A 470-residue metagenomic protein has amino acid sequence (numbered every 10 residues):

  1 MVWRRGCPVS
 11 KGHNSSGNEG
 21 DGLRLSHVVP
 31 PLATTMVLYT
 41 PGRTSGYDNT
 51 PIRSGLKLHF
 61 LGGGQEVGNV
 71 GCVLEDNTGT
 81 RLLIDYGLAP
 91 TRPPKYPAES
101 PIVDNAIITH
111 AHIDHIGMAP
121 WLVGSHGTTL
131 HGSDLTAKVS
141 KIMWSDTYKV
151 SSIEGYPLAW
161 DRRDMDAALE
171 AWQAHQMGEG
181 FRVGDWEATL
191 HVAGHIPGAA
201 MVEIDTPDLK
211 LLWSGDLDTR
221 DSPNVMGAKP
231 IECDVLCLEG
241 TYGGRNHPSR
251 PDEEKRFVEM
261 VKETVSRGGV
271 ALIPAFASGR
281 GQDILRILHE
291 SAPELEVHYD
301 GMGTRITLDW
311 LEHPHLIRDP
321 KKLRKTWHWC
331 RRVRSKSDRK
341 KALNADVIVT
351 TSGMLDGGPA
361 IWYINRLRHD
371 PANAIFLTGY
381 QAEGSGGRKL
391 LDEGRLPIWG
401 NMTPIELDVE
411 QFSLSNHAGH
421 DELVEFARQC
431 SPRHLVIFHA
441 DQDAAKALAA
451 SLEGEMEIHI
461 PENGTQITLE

Functional and structural regions predicted by a protein language model:
G12-E19: Short, charge-rich patches within N-terminal targeting peptides
L38-P101, Q173-M226, K340, V347 (+4 more regions): Core dinuclear metal-dependent hydrolase active-site scaffold
G46, K141-G198, H315-A345: Metallo-beta-lactamase
G64-N69, V73-T128, G132-W172, T219-M226 (+2 more regions): Pre-active-site segment of Zn-dependent metallo-hydrolases
I84-Y86, V103-D114, A119, L130-S133 (+10 more regions): Active-site neighborhood of phospho(di)ester-bond hydrolases with catalytic His/Asp-centered motifs
R220-D300, A374, G379, R395-H459: Cap/insert and terminal regions of metallo-dependent hydrolase folds
V258-T378, E383, F438: Hard-cation-handling environments
